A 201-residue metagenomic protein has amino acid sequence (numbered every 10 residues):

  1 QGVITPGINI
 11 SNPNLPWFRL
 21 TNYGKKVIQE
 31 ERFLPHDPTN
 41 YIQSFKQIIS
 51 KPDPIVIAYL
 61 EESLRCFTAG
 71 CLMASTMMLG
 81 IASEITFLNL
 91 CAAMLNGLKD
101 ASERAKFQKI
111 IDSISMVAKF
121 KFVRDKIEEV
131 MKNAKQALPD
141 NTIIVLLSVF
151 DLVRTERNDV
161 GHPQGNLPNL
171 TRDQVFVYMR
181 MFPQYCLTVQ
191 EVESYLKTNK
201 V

Functional and structural regions predicted by a protein language model:
G2: Glycine-centered, phosphate/nucleic-acid-interacting loop/turn motifs that mediate DNA/RNA or nucleotide
T5-P16, K135-V201: Charge-enriched, short contiguous segments at helix-coil
T5-P6, A93, G97: Short, flexible/disordered secondary-structure transition segments
N12-M73, R180-M181, Y195-V201: Charged alpha-helical initiation segments
N14, K46-D53, L72-T76, S113 (+4 more regions): Amphipathic, non-membrane alpha-helical segments in soluble helical-bundle scaffolds
L60-A92: Short, hydrophobic, well-ordered secondary-structure elements
G97-F150, L196: Flexible secondary-structure boundary motifs
